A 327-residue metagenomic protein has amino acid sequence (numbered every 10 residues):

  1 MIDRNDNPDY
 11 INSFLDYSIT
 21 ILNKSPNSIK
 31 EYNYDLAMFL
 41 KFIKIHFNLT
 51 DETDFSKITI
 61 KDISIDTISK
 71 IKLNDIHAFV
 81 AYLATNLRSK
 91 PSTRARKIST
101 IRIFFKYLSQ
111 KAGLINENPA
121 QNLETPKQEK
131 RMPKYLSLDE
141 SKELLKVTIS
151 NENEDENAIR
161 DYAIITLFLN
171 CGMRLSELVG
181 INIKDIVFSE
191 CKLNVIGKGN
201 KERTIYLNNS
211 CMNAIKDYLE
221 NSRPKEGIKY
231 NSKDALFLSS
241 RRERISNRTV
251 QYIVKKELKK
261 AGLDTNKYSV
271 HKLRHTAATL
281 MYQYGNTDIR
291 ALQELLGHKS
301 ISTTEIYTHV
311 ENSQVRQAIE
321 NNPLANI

Functional and structural regions predicted by a protein language model:
M1-I327: Conserved catalytic core of the tyrosine transesterase superfamily
